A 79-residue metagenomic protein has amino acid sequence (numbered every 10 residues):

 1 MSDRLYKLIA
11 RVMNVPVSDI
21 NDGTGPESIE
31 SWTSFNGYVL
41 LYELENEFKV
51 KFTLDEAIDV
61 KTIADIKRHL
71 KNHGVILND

Functional and structural regions predicted by a protein language model:
M1-W32, N36-L41, N46-E47, K51-D79: Phosphopantetheine-dependent thiolation modules in NRPS/PKS and related acyl-activating systems
